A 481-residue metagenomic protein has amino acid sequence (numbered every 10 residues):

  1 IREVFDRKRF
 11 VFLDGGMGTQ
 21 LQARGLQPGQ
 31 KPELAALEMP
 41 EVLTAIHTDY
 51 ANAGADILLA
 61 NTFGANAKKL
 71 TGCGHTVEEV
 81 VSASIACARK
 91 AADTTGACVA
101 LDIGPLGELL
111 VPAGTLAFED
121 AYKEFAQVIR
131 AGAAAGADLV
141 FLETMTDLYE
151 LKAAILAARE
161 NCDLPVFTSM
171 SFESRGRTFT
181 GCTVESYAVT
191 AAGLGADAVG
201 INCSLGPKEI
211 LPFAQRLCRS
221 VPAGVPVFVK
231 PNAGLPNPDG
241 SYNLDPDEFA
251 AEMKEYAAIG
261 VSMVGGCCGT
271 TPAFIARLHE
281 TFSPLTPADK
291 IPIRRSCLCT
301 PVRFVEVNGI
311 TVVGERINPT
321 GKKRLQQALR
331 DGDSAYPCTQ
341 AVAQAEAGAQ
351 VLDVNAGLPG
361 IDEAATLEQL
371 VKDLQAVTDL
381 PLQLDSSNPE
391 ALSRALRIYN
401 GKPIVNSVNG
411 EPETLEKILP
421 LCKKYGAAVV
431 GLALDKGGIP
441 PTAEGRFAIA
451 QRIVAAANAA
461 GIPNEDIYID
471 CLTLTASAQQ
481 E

Functional and structural regions predicted by a protein language model:
I1-E481: Domain-level signal for soluble alpha/beta catalytic cores
